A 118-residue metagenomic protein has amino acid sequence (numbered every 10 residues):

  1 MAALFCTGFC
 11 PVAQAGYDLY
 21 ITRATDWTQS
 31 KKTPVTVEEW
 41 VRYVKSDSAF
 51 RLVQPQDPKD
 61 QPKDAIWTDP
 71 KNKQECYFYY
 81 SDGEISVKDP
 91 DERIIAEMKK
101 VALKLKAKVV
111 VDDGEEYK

Functional and structural regions predicted by a protein language model:
M1-G8: Bacterial N-terminal signal peptides
P11-K118: Acidic (Asp/Glu-rich) sequence patches and key acidic residues that form negatively charged surfaces used
